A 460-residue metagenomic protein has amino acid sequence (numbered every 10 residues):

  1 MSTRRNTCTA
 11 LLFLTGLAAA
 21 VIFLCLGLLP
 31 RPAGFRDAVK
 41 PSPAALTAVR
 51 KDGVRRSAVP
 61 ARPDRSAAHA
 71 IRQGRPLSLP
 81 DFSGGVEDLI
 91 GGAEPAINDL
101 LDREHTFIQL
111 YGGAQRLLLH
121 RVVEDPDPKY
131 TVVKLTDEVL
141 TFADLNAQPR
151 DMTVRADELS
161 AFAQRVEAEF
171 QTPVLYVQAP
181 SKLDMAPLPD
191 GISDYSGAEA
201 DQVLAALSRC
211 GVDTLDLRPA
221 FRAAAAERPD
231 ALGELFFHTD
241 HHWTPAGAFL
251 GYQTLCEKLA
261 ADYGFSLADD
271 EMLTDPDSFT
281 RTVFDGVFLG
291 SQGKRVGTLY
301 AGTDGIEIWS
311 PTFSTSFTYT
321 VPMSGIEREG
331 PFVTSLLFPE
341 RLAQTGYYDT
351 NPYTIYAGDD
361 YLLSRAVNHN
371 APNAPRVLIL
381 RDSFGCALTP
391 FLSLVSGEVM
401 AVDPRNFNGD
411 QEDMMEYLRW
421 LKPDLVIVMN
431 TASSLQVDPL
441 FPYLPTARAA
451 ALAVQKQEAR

Functional and structural regions predicted by a protein language model:
M1-R460: Extracellular glycan-modifying ectodomains
